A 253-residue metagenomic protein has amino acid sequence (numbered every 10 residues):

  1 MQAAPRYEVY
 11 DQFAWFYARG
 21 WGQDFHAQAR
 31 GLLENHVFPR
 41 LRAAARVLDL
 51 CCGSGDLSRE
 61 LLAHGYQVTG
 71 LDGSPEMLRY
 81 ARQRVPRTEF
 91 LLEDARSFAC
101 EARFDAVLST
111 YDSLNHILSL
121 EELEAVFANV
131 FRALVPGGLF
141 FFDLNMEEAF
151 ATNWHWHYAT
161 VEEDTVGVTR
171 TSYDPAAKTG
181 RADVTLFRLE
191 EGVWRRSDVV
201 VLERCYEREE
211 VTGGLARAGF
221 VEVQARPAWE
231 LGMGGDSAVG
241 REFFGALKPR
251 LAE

Functional and structural regions predicted by a protein language model:
M1-A43: Conserved class I S-adenosyl-L-methionine
A43-C51: Conserved class I S-adenosyl-L-methionine
L48, G55-S97: Class I SAM-dependent methyltransferase SAM/SAH-binding core
R96-A106: A short acidic, Gly/Pro-enriched loop at the edge of an enzyme's catalytic core that lines a small-molecule cofactor
D105-E121: A short SAM/SAH-binding and catalytic strip from SAM-dependent methyltransferases
E124-P136: A short glycine-rich, Lys/Arg-flanked "PGG" loop and its adjoining helix->strand segment in the class I
F141-G214: SAM-dependent methyltransferase
C205-E253: C-terminal lobe and adjacent flexible extensions of AdoMet/dcAdoMet transferase-like proteins
